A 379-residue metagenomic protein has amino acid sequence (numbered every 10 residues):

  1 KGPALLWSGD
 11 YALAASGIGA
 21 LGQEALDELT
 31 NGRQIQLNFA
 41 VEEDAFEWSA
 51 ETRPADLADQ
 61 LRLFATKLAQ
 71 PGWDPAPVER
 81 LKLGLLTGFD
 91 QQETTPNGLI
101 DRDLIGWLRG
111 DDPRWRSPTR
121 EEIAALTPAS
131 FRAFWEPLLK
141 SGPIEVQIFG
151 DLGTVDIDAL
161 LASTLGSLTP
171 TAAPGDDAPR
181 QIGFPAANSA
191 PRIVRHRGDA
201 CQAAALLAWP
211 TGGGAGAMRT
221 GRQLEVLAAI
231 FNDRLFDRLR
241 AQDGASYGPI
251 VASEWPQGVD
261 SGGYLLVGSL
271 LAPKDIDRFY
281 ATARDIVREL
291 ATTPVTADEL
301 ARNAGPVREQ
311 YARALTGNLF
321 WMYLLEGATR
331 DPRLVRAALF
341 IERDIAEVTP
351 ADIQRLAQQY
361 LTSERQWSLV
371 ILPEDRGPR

Functional and structural regions predicted by a protein language model:
K1-A14, I18-Q70, R80-D90, T94-I123 (+5 more regions): M16 family metallopeptidases and their MPP-like homologs
A40, W135-L138, R195-D199, Q257-V259 (+1 more regions): Replace "in large, NTP-powered and nucleic-acid-processing enzymes" with "in large, NTP-powered factors and other
K67-L68, T164-L165, Q223-R234, T282-L290: Bilobed periplasmic-binding protein/Venus flytrap-like ligand-binding cleft at the lobe interface of extracytoplasmic
W73-R80, A173-G175: Conserved short beta-strand edge segments in small beta-sheet-based binding/regulatory domains
E145-G213, L372-R379: An aromatic/glycine/proline-enriched structural segment found at the starts of mature extracellular/organellar domains
D237: Long, His/Glu/Asp-enriched segments that create or flank divalent metal/ion-associated functional microenvironments
A351-Q358: Low-complexity, intrinsically disordered Gly/Pro/Thr-rich segments
